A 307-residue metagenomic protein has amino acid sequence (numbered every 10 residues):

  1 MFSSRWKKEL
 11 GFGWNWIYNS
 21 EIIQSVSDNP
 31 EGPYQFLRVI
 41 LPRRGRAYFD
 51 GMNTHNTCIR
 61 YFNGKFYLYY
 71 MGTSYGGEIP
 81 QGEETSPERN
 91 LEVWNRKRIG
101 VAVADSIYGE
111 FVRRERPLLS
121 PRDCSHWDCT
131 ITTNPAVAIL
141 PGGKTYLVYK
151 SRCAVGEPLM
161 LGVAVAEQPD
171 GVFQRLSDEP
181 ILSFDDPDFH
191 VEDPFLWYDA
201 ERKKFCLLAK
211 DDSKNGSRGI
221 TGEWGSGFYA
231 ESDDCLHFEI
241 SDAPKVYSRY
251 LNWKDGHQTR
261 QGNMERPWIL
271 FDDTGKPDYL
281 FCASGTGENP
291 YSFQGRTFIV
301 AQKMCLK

Functional and structural regions predicted by a protein language model:
M1-K307: Carbohydrate-active catalytic/glycan-binding domains of CAZyme proteins, especially the secreted or lumenal ectodomains
